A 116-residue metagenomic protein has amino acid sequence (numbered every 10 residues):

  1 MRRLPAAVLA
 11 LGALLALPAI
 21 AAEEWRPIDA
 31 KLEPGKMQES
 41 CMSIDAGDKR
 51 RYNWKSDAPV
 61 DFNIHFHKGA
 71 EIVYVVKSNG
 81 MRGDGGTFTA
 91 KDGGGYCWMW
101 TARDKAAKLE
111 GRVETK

Functional and structural regions predicted by a protein language model:
M1-L4: Positively charged n-region of N-terminal signal peptides that target proteins for export
A7-A16: Bacterial N-terminal signal peptides
A21-K116: Acidic, Ser/Thr/Pro
